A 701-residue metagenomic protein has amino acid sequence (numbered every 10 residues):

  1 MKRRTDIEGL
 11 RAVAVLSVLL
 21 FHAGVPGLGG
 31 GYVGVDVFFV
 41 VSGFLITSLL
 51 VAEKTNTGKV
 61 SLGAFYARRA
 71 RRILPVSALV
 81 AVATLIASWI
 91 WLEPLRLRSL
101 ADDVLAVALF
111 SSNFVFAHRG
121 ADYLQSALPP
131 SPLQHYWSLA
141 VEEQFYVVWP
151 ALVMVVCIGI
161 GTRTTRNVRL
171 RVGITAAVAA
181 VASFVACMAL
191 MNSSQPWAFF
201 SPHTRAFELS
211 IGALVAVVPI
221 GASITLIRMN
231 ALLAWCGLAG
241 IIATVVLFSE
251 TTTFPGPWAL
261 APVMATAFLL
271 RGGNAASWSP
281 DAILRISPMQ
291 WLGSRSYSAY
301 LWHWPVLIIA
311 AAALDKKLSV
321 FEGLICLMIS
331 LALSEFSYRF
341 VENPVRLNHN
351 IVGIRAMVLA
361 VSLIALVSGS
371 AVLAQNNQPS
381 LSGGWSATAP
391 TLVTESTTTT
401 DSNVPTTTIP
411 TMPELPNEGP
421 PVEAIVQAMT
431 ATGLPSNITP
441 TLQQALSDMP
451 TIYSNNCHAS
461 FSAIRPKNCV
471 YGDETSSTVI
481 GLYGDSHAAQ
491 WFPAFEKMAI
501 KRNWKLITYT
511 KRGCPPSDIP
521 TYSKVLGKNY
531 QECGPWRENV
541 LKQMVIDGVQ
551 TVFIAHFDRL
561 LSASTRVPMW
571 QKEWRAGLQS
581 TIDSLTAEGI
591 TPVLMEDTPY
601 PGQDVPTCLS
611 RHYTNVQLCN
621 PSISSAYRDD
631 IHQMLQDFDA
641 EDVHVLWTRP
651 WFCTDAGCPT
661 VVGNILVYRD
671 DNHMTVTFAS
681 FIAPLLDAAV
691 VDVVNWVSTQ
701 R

Functional and structural regions predicted by a protein language model:
M1-S370, Q700: Membrane-interface helix/loop caps of multi-pass membrane proteins
E250, L314-L324, M328-A332, R339 (+1 more regions): Extracellular/periplasmic envelope-modification machinery, especially enzymes that add or remove acyl/ester groups on
